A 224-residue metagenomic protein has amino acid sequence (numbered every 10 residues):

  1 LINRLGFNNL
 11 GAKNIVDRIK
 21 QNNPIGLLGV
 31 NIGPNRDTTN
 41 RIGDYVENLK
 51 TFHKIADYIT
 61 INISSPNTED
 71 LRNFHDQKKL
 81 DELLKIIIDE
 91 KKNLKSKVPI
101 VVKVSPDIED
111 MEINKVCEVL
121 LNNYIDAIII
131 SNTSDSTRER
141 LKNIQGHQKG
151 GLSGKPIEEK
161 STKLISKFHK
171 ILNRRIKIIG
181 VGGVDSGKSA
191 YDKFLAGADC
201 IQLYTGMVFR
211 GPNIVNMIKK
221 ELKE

Functional and structural regions predicted by a protein language model:
L1-L27: A gly/proline- and charged-residue-enriched helix-loop-helix capping module
A12, V16-K20, V46-H53, Q77-I88 (+5 more regions): Generic structural signal for well-ordered alpha-helices, preferentially at hydrophobic/aromatic core positions
I15, V30, I61-N62, K103 (+4 more regions): Conserved, mostly hydrophobic/aromatic
P24-I32, N93-P106, F168-G180: Short beta-strand/loop segments at the ligand-binding rim of alpha/beta enzyme cores
P34-V46, N73-H75, K79, V101-L121: Active-site glycine- and acidic-residue-rich loops that bind and position anionic ligands or nucleotide-like cofactors
V46, I108-N122, H169-R174, V184-I201: Catalytic cores of alpha/beta
I63-S65, A127-S136, G183-V184, S189-M217: Glycine-rich phosphate-binding active-site loops on the catalytic face of alpha/beta enzymes
P66-K79, I113, V119-R174, R210: Glycine/Thr-rich beta-alpha phosphate-binding loop at enzyme active sites
